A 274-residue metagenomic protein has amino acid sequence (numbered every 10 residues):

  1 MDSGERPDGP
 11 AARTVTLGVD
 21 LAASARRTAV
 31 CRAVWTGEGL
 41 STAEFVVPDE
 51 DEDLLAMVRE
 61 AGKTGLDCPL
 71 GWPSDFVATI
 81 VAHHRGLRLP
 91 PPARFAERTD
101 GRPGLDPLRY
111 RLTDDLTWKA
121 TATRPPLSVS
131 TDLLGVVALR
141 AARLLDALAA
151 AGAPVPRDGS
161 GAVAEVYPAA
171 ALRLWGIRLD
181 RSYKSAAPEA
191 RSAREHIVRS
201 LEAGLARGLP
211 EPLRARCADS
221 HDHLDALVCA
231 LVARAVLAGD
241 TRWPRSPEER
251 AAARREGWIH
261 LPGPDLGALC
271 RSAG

Functional and structural regions predicted by a protein language model:
D2-G4, G9-L17, L21-G274: RNase H-like (RuvC/DEDD) metal-dependent nuclease/polynucleotide-processing core
